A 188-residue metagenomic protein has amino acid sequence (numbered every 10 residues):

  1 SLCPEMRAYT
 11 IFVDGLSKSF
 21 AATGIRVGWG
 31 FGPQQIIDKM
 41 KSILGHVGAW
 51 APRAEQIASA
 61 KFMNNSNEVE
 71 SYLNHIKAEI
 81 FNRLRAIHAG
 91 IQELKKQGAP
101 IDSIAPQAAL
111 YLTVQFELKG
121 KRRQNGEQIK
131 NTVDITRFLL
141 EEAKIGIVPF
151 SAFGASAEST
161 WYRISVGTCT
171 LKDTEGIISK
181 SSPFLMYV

Functional and structural regions predicted by a protein language model:
S1-V188: PLP-dependent class I/II
